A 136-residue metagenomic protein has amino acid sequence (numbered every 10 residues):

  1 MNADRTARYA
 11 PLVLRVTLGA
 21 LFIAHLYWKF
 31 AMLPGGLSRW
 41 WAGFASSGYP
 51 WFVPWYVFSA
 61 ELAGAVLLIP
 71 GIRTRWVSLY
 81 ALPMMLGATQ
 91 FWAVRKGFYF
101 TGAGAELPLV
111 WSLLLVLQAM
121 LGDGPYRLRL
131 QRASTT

Functional and structural regions predicted by a protein language model:
M1-A31, W51-S59, A63-T136: Extended, low-polarity transmembrane helix blocks
A31-G48: Membrane-interface interhelical connector segments
